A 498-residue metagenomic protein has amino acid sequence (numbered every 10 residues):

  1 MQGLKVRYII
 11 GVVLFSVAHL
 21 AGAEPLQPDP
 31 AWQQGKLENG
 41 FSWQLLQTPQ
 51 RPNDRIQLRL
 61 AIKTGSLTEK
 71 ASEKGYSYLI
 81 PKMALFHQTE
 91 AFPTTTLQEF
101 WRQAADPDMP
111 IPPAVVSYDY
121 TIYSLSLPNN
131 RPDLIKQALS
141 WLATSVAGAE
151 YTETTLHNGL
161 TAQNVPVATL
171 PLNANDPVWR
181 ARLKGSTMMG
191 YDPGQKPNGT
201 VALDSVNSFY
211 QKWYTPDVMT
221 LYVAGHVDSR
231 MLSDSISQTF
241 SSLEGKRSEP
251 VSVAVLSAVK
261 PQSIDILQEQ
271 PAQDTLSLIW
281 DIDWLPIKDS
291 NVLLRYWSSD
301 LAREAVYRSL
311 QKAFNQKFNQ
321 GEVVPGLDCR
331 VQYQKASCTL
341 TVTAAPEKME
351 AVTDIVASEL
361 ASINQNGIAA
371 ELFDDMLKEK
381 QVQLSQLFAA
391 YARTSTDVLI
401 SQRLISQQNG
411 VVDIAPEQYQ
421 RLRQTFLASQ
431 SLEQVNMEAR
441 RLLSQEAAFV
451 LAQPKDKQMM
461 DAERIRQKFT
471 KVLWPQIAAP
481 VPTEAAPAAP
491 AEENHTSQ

Functional and structural regions predicted by a protein language model:
L4, E99-F209, L278, D354-S358 (+1 more regions): Acidic/histidine-enriched segments that form metal/cofactor-coordinating and catalytic pocket/exosite environments
S16-G22: N-terminal signal peptide c-region/cleavage motif recognized by signal peptidases
P25, T220-G225, D374-Q498: C-terminal regions of mature proteins
P25-Q33, W179-M219, V253-V255, W284-N291 (+2 more regions): Histidine-acidic residue clusters that define the catalytic metal-binding segment of zinc metallopeptidase domains
G40, L60, Y78-L79, Y123 (+12 more regions): Buried hydrophobic packing residues in well-ordered domains
Q57-S126, M188-P193, E304-V324, D328-Q334: M16/MPP (pitrilysin/insulinase) zinc-metallopeptidase core fold and M16-derived inactive scaffolds
L203-Q238, E446-A448: Non-catalytic, conformational "gating/processing" segments within enzyme and secreted inhibitor domains
T220-L276, I282-L285, L387, K457-A489: An aromatic/glycine/proline-enriched structural segment found at the starts of mature extracellular/organellar domains
